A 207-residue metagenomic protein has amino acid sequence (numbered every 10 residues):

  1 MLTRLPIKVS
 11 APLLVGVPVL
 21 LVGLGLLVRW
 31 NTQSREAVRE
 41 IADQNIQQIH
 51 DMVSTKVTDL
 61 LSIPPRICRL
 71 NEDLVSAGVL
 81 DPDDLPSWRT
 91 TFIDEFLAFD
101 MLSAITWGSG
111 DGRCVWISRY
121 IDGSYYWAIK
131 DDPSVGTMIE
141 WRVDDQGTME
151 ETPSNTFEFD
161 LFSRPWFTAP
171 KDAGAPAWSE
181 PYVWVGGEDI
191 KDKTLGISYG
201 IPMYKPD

Functional and structural regions predicted by a protein language model:
T3-E36, E40: Extreme N-terminal signal-anchor transmembrane helix of membrane signaling/transducer proteins, especially in bacteria
P12-V22, I93-D94, S103, N155: An N-terminal domain-start capping segment
S34-I46, A177-W178: Juxtamembrane amphipathic/coiled-coil helical coupling segments that flank and transmit signals to/from transmembrane
Q47, D51, T58-T90, D94 (+7 more regions): Extracellular/periplasmic ligand-binding regions of membrane signal-transduction receptors
Y126-S134: Acidic, His- and aromatic-enriched active-site or binding-groove loops in soluble protein domains that engage sugars
P133-D207: Extracytoplasmic/periplasmic ligand-binding sensor regions of membrane-associated signaling proteins
